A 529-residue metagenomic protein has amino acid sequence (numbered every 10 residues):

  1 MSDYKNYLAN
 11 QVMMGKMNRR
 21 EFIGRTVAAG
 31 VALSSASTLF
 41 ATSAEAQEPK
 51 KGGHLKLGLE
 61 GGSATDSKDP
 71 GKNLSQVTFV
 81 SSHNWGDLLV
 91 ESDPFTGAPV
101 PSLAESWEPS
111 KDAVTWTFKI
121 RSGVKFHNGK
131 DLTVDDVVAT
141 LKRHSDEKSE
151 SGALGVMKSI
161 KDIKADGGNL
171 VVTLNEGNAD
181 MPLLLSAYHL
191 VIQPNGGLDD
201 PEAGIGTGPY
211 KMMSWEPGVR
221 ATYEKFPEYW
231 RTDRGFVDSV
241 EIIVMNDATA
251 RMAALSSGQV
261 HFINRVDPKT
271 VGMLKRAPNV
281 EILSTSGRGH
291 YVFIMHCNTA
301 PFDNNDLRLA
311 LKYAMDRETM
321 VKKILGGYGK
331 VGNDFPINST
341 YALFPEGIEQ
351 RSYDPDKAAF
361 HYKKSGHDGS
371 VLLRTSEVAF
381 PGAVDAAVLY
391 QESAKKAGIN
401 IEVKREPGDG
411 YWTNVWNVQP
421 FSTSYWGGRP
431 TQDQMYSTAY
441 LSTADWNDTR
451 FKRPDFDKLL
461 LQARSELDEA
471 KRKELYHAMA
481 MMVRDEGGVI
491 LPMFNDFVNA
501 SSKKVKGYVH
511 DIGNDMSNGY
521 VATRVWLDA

Functional and structural regions predicted by a protein language model:
M1-E21, T42: N-terminal secretory signal peptides
G58-K111, K142, I205-T207: N-terminal lobe/hinge region of extracytoplasmic solute-binding protein
A64-D66, N499-A529: Long beta-strand-rich cores associated with HINT superfamily self-processing modules
V80, E91-A98, L185-E241, D247-T249 (+3 more regions): Gly/Pro-rich hinge or "lid" segments in bacterial periplasmic/extracellular proteins
K119, G152-N195: Surface-exposed binding/hinge segments that line and control ligand-binding clefts or catalytic entry sites
E228-M273, Q391-E392, N400: Ligand-site clamp/hinge motif
K330-K363, F380-D385: Structural transition elements
K396, N400-Y411, S437-K503, A529: Extracytoplasmic/peripheral linker and loop segments enriched in polar/acidic and small residues with frequent Thr/Pro
